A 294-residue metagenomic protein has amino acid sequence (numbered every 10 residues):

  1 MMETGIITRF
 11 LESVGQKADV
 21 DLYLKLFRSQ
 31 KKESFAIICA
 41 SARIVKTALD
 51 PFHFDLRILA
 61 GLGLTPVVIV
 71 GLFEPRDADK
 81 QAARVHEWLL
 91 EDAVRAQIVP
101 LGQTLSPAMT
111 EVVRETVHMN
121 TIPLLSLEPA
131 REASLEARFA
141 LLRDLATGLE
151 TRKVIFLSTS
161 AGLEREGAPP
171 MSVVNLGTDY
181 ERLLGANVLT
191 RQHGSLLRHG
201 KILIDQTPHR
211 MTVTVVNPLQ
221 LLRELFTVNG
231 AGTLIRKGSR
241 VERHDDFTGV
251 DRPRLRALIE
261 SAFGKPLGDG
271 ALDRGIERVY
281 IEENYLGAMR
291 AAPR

Functional and structural regions predicted by a protein language model:
M1-R290: C-terminal catalytic "cap/lid" subdomain
R294: Acyl-donor binding region in acyl/amide transferases
